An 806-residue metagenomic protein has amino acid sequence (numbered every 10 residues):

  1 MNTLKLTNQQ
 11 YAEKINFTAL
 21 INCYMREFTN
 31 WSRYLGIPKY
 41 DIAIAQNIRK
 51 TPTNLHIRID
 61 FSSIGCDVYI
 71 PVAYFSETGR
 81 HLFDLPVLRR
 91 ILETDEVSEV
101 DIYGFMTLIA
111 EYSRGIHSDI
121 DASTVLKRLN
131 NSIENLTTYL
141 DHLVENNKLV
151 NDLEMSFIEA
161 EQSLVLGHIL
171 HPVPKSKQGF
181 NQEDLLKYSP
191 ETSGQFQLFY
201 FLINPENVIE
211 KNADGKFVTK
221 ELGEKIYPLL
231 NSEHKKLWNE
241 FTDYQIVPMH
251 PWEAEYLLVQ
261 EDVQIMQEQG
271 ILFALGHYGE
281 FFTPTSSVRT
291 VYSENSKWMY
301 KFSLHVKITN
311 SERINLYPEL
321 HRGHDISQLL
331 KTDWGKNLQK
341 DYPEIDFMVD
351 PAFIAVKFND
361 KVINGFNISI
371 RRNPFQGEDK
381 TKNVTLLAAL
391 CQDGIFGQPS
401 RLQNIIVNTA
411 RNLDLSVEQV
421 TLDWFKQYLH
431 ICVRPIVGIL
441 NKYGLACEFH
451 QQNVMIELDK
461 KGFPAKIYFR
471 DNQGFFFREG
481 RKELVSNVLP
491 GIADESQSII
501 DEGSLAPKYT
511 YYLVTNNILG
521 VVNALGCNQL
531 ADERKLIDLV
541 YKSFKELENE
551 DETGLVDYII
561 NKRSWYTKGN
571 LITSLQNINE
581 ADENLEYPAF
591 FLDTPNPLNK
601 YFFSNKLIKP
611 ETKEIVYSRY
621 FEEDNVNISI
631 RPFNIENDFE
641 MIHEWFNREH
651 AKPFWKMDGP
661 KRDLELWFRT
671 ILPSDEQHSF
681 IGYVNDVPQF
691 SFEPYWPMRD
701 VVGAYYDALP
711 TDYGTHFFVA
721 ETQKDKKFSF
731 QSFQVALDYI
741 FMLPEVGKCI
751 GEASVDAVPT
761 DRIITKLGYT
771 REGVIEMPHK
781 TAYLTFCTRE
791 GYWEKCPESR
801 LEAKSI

Functional and structural regions predicted by a protein language model:
M1-I431, D459-K606: Nucleotide/phosphate-binding site architecture used for ATP/NTP-dependent chemistry
Y300, V626-I628, V687-S691: Glycine-rich phosphate/pyrophosphate-binding loop shared by adenosine-nucleotide-utilizing enzymes
L304-I308, N453-K460, D471-G474, N634 (+4 more regions): Short, flexible loop/turn elements at secondary-structure junctions
W424-K460, I467-Y468, G682: Conserved catalytic-core segments centered on acid/base and nucleophilic motifs
I608-N625, F633-W655: A short, well-structured alpha-helix characteristic of acyl/acetyltransferase catalytic modules
V616-F621, F633, D638-F639, D686-I806: Acyl-donor (CoA/ACP) binding surface of acyl/acetyltransferases
H650-W667: Conserved GNAT-fold acetyl-CoA-binding loop/helix
R669-I681, F690: A short helix-loop-beta-strand connector motif used in the catalytic cores of GNAT acetyltransferases and, in some
